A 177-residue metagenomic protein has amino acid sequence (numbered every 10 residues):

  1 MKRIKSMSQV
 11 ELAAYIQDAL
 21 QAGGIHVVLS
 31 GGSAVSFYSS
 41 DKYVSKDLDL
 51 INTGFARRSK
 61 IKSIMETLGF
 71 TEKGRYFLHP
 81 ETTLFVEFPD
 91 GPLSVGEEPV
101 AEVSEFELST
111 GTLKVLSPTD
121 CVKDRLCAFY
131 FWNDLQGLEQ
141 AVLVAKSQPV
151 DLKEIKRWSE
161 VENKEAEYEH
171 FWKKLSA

Functional and structural regions predicted by a protein language model:
M1-A177: Compositionally biased terminal segments of proteins
